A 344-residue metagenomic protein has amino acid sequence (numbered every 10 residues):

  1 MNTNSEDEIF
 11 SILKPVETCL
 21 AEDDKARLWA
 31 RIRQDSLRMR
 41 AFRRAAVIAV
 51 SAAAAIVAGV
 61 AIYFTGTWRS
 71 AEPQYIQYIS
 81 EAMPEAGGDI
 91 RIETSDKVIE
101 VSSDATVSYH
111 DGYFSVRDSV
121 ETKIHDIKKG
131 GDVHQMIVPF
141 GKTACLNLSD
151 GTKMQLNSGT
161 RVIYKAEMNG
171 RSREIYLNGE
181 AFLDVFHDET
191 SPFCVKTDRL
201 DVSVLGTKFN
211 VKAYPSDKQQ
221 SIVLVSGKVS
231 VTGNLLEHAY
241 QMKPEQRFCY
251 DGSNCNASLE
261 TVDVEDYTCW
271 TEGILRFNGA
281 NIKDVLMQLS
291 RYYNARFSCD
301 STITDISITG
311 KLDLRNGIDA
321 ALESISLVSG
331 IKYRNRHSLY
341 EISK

Functional and structural regions predicted by a protein language model:
M1-E85: Membrane-interface anchoring determinants
I32, R44-I48, V60-K344: A residue-level detector for the "anchor" residue at the start of short, highly conserved motifs
